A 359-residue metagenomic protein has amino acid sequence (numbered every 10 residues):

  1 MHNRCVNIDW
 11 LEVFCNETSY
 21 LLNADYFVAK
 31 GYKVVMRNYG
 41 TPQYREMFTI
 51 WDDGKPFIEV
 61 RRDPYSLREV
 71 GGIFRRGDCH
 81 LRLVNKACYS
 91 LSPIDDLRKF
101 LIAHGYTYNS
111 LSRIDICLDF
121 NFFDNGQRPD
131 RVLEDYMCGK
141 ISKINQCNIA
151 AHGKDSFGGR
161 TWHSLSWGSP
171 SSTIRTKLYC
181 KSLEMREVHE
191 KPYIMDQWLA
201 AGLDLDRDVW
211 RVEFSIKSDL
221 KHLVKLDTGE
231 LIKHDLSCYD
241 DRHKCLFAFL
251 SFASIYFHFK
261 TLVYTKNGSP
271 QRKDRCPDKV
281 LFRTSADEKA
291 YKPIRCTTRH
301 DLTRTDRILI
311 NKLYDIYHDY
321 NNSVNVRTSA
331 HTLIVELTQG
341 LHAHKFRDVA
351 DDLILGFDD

Functional and structural regions predicted by a protein language model:
M1-T297, T305-D359: Structured, helix-rich domain cores that form ligand/interaction pockets
